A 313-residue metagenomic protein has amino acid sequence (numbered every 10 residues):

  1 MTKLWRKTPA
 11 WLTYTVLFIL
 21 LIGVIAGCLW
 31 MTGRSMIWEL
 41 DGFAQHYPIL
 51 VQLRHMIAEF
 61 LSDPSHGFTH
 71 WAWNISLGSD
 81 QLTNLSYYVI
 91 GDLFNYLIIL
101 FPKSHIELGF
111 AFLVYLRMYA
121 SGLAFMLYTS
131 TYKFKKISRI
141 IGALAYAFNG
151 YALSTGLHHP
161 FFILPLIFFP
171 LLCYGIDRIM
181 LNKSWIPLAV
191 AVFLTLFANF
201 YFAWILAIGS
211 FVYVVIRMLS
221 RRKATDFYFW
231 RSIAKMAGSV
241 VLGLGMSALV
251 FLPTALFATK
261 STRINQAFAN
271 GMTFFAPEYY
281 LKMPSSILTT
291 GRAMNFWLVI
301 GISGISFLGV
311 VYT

Functional and structural regions predicted by a protein language model:
M1-M31, R231, K235: Start-transfer (signal-anchor) and selected internal transmembrane alpha helices of multi-pass inner/ER membrane
P9, T13, P102-G109, L113 (+2 more regions): Membrane-interface starts of transmembrane alpha-helices
F18-L21, Y119-T131, I137-S220, K235-A255 (+1 more regions): Membrane-embedded helix bundles of polyisoprenyl
I22-G122, L144, F148-L166, G271-G291: Membrane-interface coil-to-helix junctions
A44, P48-S62, Y87, L93 (+1 more regions): Periplasmic/ER-lumenal interhelical loops and adjacent helix-loop junctions in multi-pass membrane proteins
R54-I57, L61, I179-M180, L219-A224: Hydrophobic residues in alpha-helical segments
D63-D80, P170, V192-N199, I216-R217 (+3 more regions): Juxtamembrane/interfacial segments around transmembrane helices
S130-T131, A224-F227, V310-T313: Juxtamembrane membrane-water interface segments of multi-pass membrane proteins, especially cytoplasmic-side
